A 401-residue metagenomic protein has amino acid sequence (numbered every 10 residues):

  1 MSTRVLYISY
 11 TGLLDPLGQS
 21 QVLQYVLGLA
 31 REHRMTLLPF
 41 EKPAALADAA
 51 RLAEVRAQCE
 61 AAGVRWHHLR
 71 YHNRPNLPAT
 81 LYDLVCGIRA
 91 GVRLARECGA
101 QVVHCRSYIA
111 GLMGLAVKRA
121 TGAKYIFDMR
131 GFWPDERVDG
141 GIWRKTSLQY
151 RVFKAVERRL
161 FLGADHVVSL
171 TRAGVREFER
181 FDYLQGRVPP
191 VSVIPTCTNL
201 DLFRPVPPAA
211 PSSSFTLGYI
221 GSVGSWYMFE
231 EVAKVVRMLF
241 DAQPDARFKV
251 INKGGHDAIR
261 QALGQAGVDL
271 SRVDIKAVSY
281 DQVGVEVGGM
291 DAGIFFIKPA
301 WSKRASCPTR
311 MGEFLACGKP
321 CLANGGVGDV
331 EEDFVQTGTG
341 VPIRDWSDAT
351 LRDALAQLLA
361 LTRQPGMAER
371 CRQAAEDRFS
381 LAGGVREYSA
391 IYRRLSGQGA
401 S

Functional and structural regions predicted by a protein language model:
M1-Q58, A62, R172, G186 (+2 more regions): N-terminal subdomain of nucleotide-sugar transferases
L6-I8, A210-V236, K249: Conserved donor-binding/catalytic core segment of Leloir-type glycosyltransferases
P16, Y227, D274-E286, G293-G312 (+1 more regions): Nucleotide-sugar-dependent
R89-R96, L112, A116-A120, W133-P134 (+1 more regions): Membrane-proximal helix-turn-helix segments that form the acceptor-binding/catalytic region of lipid-linked
A173, C197: Carbohydrate-associated surface elements
N252, A258-G284: Nucleotide-activated donor-binding/catalytic signature segment of Leloir-type glycosyltransferases, i.e., the conserved
E331-Q357: Change "using UDP/GDP/dTDP sugars" to "using nucleotide sugars
D345-S347, T362-R394: A charged, aromatic-enriched C-terminal amphipathic alpha-helix characteristic of glycosyltransferases across folds
